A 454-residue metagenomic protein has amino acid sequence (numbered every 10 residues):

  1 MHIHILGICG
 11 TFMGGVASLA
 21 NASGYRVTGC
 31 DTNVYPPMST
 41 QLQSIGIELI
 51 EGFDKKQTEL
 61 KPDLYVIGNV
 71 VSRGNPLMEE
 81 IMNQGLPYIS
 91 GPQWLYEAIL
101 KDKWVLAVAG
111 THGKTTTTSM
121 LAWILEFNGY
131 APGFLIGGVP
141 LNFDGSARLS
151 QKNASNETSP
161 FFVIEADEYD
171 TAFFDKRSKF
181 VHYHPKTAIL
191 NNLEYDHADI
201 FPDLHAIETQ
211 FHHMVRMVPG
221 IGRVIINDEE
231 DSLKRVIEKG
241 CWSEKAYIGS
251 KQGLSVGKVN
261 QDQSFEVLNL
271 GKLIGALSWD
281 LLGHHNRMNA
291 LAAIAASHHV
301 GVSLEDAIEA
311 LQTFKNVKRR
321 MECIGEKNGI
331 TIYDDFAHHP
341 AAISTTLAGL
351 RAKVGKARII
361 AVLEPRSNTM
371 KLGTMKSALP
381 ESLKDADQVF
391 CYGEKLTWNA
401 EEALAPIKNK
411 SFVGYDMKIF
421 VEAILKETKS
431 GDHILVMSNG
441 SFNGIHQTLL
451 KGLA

Functional and structural regions predicted by a protein language model:
M1-M38, Q43-L49, K61, Y65 (+6 more regions): ATP-dependent carboxylate-amine ligase
L19-A22, K56-Q57, N69, R73-D228 (+3 more regions): Phosphate-binding loop of NTP-binding sites
T32-N33, D54, Q93-W94, S250 (+1 more regions): Short, ordered loop/turn segments at secondary-structure junctions
G52-K55, P92, M417-K418: Conserved SAM/SAH-binding loop
L60-G68, G253, G257: Short, well-ordered secondary-structure micro-motifs within conserved domains or adaptor modules
L149, V267, C323-G325: Conserved hydrophobic "DFG−1" position in protein kinase catalytic cores
K176-S178, A276-H284: A short glycine-threonine-serine/GTX helix/turn-capping micro-motif
V256-G275: Acidic-glycine-rich active-site phosphate/pyrophosphate-binding loop
